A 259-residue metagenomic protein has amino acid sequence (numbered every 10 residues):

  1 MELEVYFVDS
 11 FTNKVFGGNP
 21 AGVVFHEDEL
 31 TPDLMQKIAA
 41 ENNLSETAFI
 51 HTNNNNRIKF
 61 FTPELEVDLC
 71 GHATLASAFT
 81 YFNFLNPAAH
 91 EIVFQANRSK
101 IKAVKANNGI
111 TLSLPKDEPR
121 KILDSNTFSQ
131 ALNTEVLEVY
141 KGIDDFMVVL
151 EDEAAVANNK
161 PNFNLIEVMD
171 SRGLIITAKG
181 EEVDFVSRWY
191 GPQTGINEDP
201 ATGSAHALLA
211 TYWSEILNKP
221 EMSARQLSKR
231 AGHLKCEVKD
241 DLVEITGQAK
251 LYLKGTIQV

Functional and structural regions predicted by a protein language model:
M1-L69, L75-V259: Active-site proximal loop and beta-alpha junction motif in alpha/beta enzyme cores
